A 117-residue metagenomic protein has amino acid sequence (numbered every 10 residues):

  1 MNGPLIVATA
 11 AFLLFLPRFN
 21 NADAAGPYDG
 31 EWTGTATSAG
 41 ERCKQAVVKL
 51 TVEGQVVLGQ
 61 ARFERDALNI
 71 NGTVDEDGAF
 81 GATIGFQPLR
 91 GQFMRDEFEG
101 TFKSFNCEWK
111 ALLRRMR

Functional and structural regions predicted by a protein language model:
M1-A8: Bacterial N-terminal signal peptides that target proteins for export
A8-P17: Bacterial N-terminal signal peptides
P17-R18, R115: Intrinsic disorder/low-complexity segments
R18-A24: Sec/Tat signal peptide C-region and signal peptidase I cleavage site
A24-R117: Central antiparallel beta-sheet cores of small beta-barrel/beta-sandwich binding domains
